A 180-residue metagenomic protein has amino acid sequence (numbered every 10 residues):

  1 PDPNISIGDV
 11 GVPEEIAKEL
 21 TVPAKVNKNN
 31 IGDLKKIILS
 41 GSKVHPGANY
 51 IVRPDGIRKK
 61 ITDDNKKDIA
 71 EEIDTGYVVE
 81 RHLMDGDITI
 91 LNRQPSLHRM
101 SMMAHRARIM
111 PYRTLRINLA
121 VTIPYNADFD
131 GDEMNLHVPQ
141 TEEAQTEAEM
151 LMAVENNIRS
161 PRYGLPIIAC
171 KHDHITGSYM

Functional and structural regions predicted by a protein language model:
P1-I158: Core mixed alpha/beta domains of very large multi-subunit molecular machines
N157-I168: Flexible helix-coil linker/hinge segments at domain or subdomain boundaries
P166-M180: Short, conserved secondary-structure transition motifs
